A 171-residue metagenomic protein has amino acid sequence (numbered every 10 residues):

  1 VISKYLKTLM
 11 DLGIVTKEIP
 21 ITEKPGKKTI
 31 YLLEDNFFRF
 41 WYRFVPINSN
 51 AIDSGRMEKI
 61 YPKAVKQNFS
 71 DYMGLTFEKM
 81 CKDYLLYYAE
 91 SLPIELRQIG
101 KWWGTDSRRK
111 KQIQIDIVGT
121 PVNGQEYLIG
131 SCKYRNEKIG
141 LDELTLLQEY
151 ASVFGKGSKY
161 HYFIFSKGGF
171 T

Functional and structural regions predicted by a protein language model:
V1-G13: Short amphipathic alpha-helical interaction segments
I2, T16-E18, G104: Glycine-rich, charged/polar anion/phosphate-binding loops that engage phosphate groups from diverse ligands
M10-T22: A short, conserved structural fragment
I21, T29-T171: A cross-kingdom feature that marks ATP-driven nucleic-acid transaction machinery
